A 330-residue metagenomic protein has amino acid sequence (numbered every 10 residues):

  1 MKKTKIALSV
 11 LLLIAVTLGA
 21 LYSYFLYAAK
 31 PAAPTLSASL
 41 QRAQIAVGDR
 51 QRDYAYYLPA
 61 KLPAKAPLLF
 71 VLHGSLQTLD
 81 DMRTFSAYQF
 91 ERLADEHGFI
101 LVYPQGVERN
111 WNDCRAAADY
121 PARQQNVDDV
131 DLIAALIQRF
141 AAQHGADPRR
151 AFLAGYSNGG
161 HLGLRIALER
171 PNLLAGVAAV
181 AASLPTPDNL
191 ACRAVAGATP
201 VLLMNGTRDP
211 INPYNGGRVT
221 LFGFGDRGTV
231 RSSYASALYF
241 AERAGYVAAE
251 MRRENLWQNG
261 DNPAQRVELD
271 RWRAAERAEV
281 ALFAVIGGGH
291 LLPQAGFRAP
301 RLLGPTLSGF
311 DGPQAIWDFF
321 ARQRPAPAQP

Functional and structural regions predicted by a protein language model:
K3-L68, R83, L93-H97, Q125 (+8 more regions): A domain-start/cap signature at the N-terminus of enzymes
R42, L101-Y103, L282-A284: Conserved beta-strand scaffold positions in the cores of enzyme catalytic domains, especially in NTP/NDP-utilizing
I45-L58, K65-F152, H161-R165, E169 (+1 more regions): Serine-hydrolase catalytic machinery in alpha/beta-hydrolase-like enzymes
F70-G74, A181, N205-G206, I286: The conserved beta1-alpha1 loop
S75-T78, L93-H97, L136-Q143, E169 (+5 more regions): Structured segments of extracytoplasmic/periplasmic soluble domains in secreted or envelope-associated proteins
P121-V127, G223-R231, L303-L307: A short acidic, glycine-rich active-site loop that binds or catalyzes chemistry on phosphate/adenosine moieties
A175-R253, W257-D261, R271-A275: The feature captures the conserved acid-bearing segment of alpha/beta-hydrolase catalytic domains
V201-M204, R231, A241-P330: C-terminal catalytic histidine-bearing segment of alpha/beta-hydrolase fold enzymes
